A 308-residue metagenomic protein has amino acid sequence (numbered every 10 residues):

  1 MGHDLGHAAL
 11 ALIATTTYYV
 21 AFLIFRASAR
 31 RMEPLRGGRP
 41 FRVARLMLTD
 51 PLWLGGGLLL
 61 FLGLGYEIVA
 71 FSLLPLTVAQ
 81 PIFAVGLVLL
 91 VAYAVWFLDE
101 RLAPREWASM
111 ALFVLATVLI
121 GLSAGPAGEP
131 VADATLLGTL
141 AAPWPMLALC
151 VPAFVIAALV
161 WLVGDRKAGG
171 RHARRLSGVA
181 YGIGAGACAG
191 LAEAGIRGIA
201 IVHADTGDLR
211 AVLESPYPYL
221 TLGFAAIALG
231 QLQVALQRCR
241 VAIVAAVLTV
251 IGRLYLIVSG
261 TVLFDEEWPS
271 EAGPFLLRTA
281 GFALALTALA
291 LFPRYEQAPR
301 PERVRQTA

Functional and structural regions predicted by a protein language model:
M1-A308: Polytopic alpha-helical membrane proteins, predominantly small-molecule transporters/carriers
